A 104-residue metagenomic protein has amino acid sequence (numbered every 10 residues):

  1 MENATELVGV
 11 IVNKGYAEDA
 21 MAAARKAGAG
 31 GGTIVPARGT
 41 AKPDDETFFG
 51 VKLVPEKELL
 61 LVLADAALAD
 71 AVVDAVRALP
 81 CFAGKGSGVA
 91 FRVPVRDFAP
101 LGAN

Functional and structural regions predicted by a protein language model:
M1-N104: Positively charged, small/polar-rich N-terminal and surface patches that mediate targeting and assembly and bind
